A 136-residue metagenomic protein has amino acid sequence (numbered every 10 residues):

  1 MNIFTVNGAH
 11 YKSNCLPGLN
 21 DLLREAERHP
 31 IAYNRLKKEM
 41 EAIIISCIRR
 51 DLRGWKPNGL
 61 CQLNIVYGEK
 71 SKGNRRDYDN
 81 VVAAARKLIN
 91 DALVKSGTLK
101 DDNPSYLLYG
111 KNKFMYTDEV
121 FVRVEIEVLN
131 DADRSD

Functional and structural regions predicted by a protein language model:
M1-D136: Catalytic phosphate/metal-binding cores of nucleic-acid and nucleotide-processing enzymes, i.e., regions that mediate
